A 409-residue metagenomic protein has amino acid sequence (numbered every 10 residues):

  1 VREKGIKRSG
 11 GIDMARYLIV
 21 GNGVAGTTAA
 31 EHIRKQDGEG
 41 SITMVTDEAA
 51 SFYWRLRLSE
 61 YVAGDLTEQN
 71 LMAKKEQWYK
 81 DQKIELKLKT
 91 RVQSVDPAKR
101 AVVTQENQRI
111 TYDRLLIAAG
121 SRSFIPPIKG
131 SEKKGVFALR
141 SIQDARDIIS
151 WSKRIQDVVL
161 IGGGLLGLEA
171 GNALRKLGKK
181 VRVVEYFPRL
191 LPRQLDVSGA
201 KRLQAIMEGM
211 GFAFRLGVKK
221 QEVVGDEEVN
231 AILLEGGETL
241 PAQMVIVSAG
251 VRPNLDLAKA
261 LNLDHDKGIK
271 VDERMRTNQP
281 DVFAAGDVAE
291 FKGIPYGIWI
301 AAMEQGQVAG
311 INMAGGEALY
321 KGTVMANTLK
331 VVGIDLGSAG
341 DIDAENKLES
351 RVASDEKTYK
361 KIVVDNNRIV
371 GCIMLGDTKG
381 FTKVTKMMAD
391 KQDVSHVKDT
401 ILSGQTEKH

Functional and structural regions predicted by a protein language model:
V1-D13: Short, Lys/Arg-enriched N-terminal segments with co-localized hydrophobic residues within the first ~10-30 amino acids
A15-E85, A173-Q194, K383: Beta1-alpha1 glycine-rich phosphate/pyrophosphate-binding loop at the start of Rossmann-like nucleotide-binding domains
A15-R16, K35, V288-T382: Mid-to-C-terminal Rossmann-like scaffold of FAD/NAD(P)H-dependent oxidoreductases
V24, A49, S121-S123, Q143 (+3 more regions): Residue-level detector of alpha-helix initiation sites
E39-S41, L86-T104, I110, K176-E273: A Rossmann-like FAD-binding core segment of flavoenzymes
E132-I155, G225-L233, E238-I311: FAD-site-proximal beta/loop scaffold in flavoenzymes
D147-L195: Rossmann-like NAD(P)H-binding beta-loop-alpha module
I148, V394-H409: Cysteine/selenocysteine-centered motifs that mediate thiol-based redox chemistry or coordinate metal-sulfur cofactors
